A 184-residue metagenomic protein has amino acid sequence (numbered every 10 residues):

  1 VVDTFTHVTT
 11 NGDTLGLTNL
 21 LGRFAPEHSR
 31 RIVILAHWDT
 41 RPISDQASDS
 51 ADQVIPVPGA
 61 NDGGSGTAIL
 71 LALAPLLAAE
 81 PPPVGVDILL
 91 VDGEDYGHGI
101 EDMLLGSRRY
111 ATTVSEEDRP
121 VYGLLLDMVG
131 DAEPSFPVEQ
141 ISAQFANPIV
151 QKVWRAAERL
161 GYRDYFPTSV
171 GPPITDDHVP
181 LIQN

Functional and structural regions predicted by a protein language model:
V1-E27: A non-catalytic alpha/beta surface segment that caps or lines the substrate-entry region of metallo-dependent hydrolase
V2, L21-R23, R31-A36, G59 (+3 more regions): Structural recognition of the beta-strand scaffold that forms the well-ordered cores of secreted hydrolase catalytic
H7-T10, P26-H28, W38-P42, G93-G97 (+2 more regions): Solvent-exposed loop/turn segments at secondary-structure junctions within structured extracellular/periplasmic domains
I43-P56: Glycine/charged-rich beta-loop-alpha catalytic/anionic-binding loops adjacent to active sites
V54-P148, A156, P173, H178: Acidic/histidine-rich catalytic neighborhood of metal-dependent amide-processing enzymes
V150-R163: Ligand-binding cleft/hinge of the Venus flytrap
G161-D176: Short catalytic/ligand-gating loop segments at beta-alpha or beta-beta junctions within enzyme catalytic domains
L181-I182: Hydrophobic residues within well-ordered alpha-helices
